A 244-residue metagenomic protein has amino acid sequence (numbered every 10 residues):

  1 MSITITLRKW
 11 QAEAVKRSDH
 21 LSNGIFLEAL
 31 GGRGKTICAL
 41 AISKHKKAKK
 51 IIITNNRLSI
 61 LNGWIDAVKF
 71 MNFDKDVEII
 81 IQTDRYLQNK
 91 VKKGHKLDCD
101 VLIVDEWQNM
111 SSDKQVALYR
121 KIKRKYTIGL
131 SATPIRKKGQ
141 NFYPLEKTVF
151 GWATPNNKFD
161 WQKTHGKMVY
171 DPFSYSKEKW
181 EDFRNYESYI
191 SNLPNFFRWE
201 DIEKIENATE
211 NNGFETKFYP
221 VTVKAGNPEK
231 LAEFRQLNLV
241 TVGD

Functional and structural regions predicted by a protein language model:
T4-L21: N-terminal pre-P-loop "Q-motif" helix
S18, C38-K46, L145: Hydrophobic residues on the short alpha-helix immediately C-terminal to a glycine-rich phosphate/catalytic loop
S22-I42, S131: Walker A/P-loop
A48-I51, L58-I79, V149-W152: Conserved helix-turn-beta segment of the N-terminal RecA-like "Helicase ATP-binding" lobe in SF1/SF2 helicases
I80-V101, S112-L118: Conserved helix/coil segment N-terminal to the catalytic DExD/H
V101, L118-N207: Conserved P-loop NTPase motor "coupling/switch" region that bridges the ATPase
D105-W107: Walker B catalytic acidic pair
K204-D244: Conserved helicase/translocase motor-coupling segment
